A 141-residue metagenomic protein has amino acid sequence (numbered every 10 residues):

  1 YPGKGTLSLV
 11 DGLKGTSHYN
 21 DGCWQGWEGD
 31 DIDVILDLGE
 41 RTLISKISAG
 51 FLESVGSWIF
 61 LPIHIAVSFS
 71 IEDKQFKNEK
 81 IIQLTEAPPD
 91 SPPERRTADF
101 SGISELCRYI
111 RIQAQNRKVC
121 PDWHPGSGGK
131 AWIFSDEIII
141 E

Functional and structural regions predicted by a protein language model:
Y1-K14: Predominantly extracellular/luminal regions of secreted and cell-surface proteins, especially disulfide-bonded
T6-S8, I82-Q83, S127-G129: Short intrinsically disordered coil segments
S8, S17-D21, L84: Membrane-targeting and insertion segments and their boundary/processing signals
G15-N78, P92-E141: Aromatic, loop-rich ligand-recognition surfaces of beta-strand-rich domains
N78-P89: Solvent-exposed serine/threonine-rich low-complexity stretches and specific carbohydrate-binding patches
